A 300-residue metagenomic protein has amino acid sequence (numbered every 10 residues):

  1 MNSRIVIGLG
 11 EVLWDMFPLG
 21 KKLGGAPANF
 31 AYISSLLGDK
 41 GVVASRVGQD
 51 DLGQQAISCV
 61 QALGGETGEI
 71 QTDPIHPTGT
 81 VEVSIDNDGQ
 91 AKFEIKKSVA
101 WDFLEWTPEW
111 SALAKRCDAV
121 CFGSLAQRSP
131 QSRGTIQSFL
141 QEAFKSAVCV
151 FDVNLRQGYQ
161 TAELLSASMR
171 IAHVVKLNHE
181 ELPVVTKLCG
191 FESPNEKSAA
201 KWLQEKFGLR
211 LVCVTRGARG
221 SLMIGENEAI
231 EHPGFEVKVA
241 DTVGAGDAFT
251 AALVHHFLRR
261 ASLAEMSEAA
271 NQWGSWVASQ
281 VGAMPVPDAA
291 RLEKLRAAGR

Functional and structural regions predicted by a protein language model:
M1-E66, I70, V239: Glycine-rich phosphate/adenosyl-contacting loop at the front of the ribokinase-like
M1-I5, S193-R300: Conserved phosphate-binding/catalytic region of the ribokinase-like
I5-I7, D118-A119, V148, L211: Structural motif
K40-G41, T67, C149, V212 (+1 more regions): Hydrophobic anchor at the start of a short beta-strand that flanks the dinucleotide cofactor-binding loop
K40-S124, K145, K294-R300: Conserved N-terminal subdomain of the carbohydrate kinase-like
A112-L113, A167-S168, E205: Structural alpha-helical scaffold elements that stabilize or flank donor/cofactor-binding regions in carbohydrate
A119, G123-K201, G220: Conserved beta-alpha-beta core of the PfkB/ribokinase-like small-molecule kinase fold
